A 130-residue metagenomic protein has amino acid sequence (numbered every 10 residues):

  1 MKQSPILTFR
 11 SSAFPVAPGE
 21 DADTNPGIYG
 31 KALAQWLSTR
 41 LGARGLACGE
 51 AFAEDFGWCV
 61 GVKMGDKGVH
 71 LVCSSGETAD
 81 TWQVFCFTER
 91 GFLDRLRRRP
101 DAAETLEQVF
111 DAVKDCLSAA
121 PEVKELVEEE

Functional and structural regions predicted by a protein language model:
M1-W36, G42, L46: N-terminal low-complexity, intrinsically disordered segments
F9-F14, P26, K67, R95 (+2 more regions): Aromatic-enriched hydrophobic runs in primary sequence
A34, S38-A47, K114-E125: Structural alpha-beta junctions
E50-A53: Short beta-strand
D55-T105, V109: Amphipathic protein-protein interaction modules
D101-E130: Intrinsically disordered, low-complexity regulatory regions enriched in serine/threonine/proline and acidic residues
